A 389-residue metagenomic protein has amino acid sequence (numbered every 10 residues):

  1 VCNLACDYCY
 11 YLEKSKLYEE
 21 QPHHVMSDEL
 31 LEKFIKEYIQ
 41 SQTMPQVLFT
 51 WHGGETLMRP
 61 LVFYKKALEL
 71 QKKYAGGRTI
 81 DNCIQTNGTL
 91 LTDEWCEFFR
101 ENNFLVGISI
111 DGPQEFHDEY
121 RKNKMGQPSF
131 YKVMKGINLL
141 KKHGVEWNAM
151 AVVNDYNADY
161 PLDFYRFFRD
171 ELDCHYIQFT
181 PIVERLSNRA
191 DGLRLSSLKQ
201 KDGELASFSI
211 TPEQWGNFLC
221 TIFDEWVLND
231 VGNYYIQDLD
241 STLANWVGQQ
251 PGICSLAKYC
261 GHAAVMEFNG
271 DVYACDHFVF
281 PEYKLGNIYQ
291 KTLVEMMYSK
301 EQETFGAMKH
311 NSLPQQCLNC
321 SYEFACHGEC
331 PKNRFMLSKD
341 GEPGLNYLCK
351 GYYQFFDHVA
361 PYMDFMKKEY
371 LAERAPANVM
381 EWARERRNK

Functional and structural regions predicted by a protein language model:
V1-A5, E55-M58, C260, C317-N319 (+1 more regions): Cysteine-centered iron-sulfur cluster-binding motifs in ferredoxin-type domains/subunits of redox enzymes
V1-E29: Canonical Radical SAM [4Fe-4S] cluster-binding loop centered on the CxxxCxxC motif and its immediate flanking residues
L31-T50, R59-S197: Radical SAM/AdoMet-radical enzyme domain recognition
N123-Y131, N138, K142-S255, Y259 (+3 more regions): Radical SAM enzyme [4Fe-4S]-AdoMet core and its adjacent flexible, acidic and glycine-rich loops/tails across
F268: A cytosolic small-molecule/anion-sensing beta-strand core signal
V279-K389: Flexible mid-to-C-terminal extensions adjoining Fe-S/redox cofactors in radical SAM and related proteins
